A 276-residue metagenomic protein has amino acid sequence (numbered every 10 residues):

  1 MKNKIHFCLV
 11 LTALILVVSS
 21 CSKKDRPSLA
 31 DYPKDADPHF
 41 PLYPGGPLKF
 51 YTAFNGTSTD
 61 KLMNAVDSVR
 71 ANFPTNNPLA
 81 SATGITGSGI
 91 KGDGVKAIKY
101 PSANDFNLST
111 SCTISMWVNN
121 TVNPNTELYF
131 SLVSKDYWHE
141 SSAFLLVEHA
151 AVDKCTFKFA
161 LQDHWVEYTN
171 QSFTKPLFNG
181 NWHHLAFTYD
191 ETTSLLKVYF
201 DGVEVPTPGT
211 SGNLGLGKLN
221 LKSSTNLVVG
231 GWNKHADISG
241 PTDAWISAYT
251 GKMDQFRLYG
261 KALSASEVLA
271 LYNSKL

Functional and structural regions predicted by a protein language model:
L16-S20: C-terminal motif of bacterial Sec signal peptides marking the signal peptidase cleavage site
C21-G94, L269-L276: Extracytoplasmic low-complexity segments
D31-Y43, D93-C112, T169-K175: Short surface loop/edge beta-strand patches of beta-sandwich-type extracellular domains that form ligand-contact sites
K49-S58, T113-V122, G231, D243-K275: Extracellular, beta-strand-rich glycan-interacting domains
M116, G180-Y189, V198: Short tryptophan-centered beta-strand motifs in secreted/extracellular beta-sheet-rich domains of glycan-recognition
F130-L161, G215-K218: Glycan-recognition/cleft segments
F159-H184: Short, aromatic/His-centered strand-loop micro-motif at the edge of beta-sheets
G209-G251: Flexible glycan-contacting loops in extracellular carbohydrate-active proteins
